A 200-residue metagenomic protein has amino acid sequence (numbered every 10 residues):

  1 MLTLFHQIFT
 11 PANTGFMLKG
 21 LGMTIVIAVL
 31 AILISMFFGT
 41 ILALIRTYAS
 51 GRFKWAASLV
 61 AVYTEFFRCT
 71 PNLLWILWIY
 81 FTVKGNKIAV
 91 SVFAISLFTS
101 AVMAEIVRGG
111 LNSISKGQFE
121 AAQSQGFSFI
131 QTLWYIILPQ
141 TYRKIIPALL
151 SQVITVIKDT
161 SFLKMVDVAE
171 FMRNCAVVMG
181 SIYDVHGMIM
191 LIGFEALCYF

Functional and structural regions predicted by a protein language model:
M1-F200: Transmembrane alpha-helices and adjacent helix-loop boundaries
